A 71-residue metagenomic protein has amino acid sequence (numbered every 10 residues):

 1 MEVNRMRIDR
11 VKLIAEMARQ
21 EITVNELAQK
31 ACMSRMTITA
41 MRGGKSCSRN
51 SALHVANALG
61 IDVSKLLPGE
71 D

Functional and structural regions predicted by a protein language model:
M1-E26: A short, Lys/Arg-rich alpha-helix, primarily the initiator
A18, Q29, N57: Alpha-helical residues within the helix-turn-helix
E26, T37, K65: Residues in the helix-turn-helix
C32-C47: Recognition helix of helix-turn-helix/homeodomain-like DNA-binding domains that insert into the DNA major groove
G44-N57: Short, basic-rich loop-to-helix N-cap that marks the start of a DNA-contacting helix
G60-D71: Short C-terminal boundary/hinge segments that cap the last helix of small helical domains
